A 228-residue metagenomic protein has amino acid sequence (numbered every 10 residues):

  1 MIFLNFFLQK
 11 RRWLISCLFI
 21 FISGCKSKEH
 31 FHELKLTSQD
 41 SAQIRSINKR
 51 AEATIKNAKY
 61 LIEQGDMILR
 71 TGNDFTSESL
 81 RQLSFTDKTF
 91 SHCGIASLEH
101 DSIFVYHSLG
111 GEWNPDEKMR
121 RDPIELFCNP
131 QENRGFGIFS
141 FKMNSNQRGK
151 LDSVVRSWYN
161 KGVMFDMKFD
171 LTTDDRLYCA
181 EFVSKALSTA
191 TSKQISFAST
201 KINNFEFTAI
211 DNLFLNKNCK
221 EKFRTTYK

Functional and structural regions predicted by a protein language model:
M1-Q9: N-terminal secretory signal peptides that target proteins for export/translocation
L14-I20: Sec-dependent N-terminal signal peptides
I22-G24: C-terminal motif of bacterial Sec signal peptides marking the signal peptidase cleavage site
K26-E99: N-terminal accessory segments that precede or flank the first globular/catalytic domain
K26-K35, M167-K228: Activation targets extended, charge/polar-rich intrinsically disordered C-terminal tails
G72-G137, F165-D174: Glycine-rich catalytic cores of cysteine/serine-nucleophile enzymes that process amide/ester linkages in cell-envelope
S79, R134-F197: Active-site nucleophile-His-acid catalytic modules used for acyl/amide transfer and hydrolysis across diverse enzymes
